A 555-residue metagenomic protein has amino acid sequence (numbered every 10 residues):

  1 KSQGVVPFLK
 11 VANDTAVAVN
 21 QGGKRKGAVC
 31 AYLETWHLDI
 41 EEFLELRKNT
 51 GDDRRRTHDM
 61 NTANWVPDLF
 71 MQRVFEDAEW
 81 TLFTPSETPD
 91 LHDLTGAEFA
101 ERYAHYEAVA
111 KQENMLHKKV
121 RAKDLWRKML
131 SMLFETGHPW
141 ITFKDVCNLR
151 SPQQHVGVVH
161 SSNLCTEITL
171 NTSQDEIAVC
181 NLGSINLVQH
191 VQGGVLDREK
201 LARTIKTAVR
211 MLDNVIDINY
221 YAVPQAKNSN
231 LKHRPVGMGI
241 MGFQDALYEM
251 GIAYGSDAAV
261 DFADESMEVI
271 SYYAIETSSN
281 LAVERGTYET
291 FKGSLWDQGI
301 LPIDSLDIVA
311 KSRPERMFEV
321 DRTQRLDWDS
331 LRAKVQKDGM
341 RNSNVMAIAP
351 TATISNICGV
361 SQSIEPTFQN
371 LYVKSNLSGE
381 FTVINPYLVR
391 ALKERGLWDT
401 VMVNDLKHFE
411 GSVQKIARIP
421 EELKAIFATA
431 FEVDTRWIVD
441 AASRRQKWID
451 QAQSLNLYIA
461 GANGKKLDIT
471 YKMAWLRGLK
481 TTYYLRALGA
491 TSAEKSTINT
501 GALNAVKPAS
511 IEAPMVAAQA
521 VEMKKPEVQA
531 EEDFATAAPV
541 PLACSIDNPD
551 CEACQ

Functional and structural regions predicted by a protein language model:
K1-K10, C30-T35, R54-N61, L116-V120 (+14 more regions): Alpha-helix capping and helix-loop boundary segments enriched in small/acidic/polar residues
K1-R198, Y221-N228, A274-G299, P314 (+1 more regions): Active-site cavity-forming subdomains of large catalytic enzyme subunits
K24, T204-K227, L231, P235 (+4 more regions): Internal maturation/activation junctions in enzymes
T35-L38, E176, V209-I218, S229-G251 (+2 more regions): Core structural elements
W36-I40, K48-N49, E87-T88, P139 (+17 more regions): Short, glycine-/Ser/Thr-/acidic-enriched flexible segments
V66-F70, F75, E87-F99, C147-A178 (+13 more regions): Terminal amphipathic helices with adjacent charged low-complexity linkers/tails
T169-N171, L212-D217, T287, D321-R325 (+2 more regions): Catalytic alpha/beta core of large soluble enzyme barrels
K495-Q555: Acidic, low-complexity intrinsically disordered tails
